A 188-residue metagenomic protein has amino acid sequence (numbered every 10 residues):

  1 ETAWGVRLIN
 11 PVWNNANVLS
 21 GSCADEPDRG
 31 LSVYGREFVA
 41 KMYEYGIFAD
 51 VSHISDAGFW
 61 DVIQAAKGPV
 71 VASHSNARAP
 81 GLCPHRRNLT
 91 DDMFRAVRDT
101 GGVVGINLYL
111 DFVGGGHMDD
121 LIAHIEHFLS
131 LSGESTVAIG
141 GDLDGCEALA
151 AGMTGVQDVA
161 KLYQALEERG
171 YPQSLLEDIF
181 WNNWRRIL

Functional and structural regions predicted by a protein language model:
E1-V113, I122-L129, T136, D158-K161 (+2 more regions): Extended, charged catalytic domains and RNA/DNA-binding interfaces, predominantly in divalent-metal-using enzymes
A77, G145, R186: Active-site micro-motifs of SAM-dependent methyltransferase domains
G105, V137-G140, L175-F180: Conserved active-site loop/cleft motifs that coordinate metal ions or position small ligands
N107-L108, S132-V156: Short acidic/histidine-rich active-site segments
G116: Residue-level signal for the nucleotide or nucleotide-sugar donor/cofactor binding architecture
E126-G133, A148, E167, Y171 (+1 more regions): Hydrophobic alpha-helix feature that most strongly marks membrane-spanning transmembrane helices and their immediate
T154-L188: Mid-to-C-terminal alpha-helical segments outside catalytic/metal-binding sites
